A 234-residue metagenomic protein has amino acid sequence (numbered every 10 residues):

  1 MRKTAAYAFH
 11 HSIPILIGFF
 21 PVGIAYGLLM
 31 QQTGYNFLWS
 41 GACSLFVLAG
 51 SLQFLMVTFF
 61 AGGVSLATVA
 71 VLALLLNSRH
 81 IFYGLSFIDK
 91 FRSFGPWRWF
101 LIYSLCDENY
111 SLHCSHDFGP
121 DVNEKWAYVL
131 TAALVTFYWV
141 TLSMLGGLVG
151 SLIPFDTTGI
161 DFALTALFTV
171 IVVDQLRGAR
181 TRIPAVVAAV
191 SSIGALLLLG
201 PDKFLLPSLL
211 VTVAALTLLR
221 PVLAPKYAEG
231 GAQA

Functional and structural regions predicted by a protein language model:
M1-A8, L29-F37, A61-L66, R92-G95 (+3 more regions): Short juxtamembrane and helix-loop transition motifs at transmembrane-helix boundaries in membrane proteins
M1-A8, V122-N123, R220-A234: Intrinsically disordered, low-complexity non-transmembrane regions of multi-pass membrane transporters
A5-V22, Y35-G41, F46-A49, P154-V170 (+4 more regions): Helical membrane-embedded segments and adjacent short helical loop/helix-boundary regions of multi-pass membrane
Y7-I102, H116, Y138: Pore-lining transmembrane helices
I24-L28, L45, L55, L112 (+6 more regions): Alpha-helical transmembrane segments of multipass membrane proteins
L48-S51, L75-F82, L167-V173, S192-G194 (+1 more regions): Alpha-helical transmembrane segments and their membrane-interface exit regions
V71-D161: Helix-loop-helix junctions within the multi-pass membrane cores of secondary transporters/permeases
K125-P207: Membrane-embedded alpha-helical modules
